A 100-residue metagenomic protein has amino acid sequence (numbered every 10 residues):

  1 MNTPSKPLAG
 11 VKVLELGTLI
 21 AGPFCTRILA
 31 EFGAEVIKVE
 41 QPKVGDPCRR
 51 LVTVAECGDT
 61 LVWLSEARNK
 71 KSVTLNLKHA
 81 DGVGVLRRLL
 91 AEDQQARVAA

Functional and structural regions predicted by a protein language model:
M1-A100: N-terminal helix-loop segment corresponding to the beta1-alpha1 unit of nucleotide/adenylate-binding folds
